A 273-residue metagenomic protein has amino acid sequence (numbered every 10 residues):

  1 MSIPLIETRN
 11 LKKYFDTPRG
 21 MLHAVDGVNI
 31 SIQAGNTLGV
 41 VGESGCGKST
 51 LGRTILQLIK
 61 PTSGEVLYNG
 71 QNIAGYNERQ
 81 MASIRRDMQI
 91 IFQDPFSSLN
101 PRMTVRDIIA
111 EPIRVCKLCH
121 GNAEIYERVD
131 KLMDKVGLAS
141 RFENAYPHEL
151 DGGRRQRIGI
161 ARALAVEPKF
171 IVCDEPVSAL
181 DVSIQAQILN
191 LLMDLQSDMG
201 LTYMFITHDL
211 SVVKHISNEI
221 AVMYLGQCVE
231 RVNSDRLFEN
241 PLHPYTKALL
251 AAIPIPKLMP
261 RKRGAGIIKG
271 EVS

Functional and structural regions predicted by a protein language model:
P4, M21, S234-S273: Charged, flexible cofactor/metal-binding loops and thiol motifs
P18-R19, I73-Q89, V115, N122 (+1 more regions): ABC ATPase NBD coupling module
G64-N72: Conserved ABC transporter NBD signature motif
N72, K117, A123-R141, L250-A251: Conserved ABC ATPase "signature" region
Y146-L150, R154: Conserved ABC ATPase signature
A165-K169: A short, proline-enriched helix->beta-strand linker immediately N-terminal to the Walker B motif in ABC-type P-loop
